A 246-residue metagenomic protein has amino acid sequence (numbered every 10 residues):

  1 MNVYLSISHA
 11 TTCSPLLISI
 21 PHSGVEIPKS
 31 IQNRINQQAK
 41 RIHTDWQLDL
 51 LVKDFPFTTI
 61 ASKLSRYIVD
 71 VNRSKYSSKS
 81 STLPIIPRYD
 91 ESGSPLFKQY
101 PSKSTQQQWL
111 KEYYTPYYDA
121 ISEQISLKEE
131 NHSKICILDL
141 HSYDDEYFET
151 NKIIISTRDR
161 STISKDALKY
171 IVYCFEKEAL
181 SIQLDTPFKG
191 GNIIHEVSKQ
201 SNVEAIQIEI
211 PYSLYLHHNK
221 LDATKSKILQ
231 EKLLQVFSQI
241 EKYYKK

Functional and structural regions predicted by a protein language model:
M1-I137, S142-K246: N-terminal catalytic or cofactor-binding beta/alpha core of small enzyme domains
